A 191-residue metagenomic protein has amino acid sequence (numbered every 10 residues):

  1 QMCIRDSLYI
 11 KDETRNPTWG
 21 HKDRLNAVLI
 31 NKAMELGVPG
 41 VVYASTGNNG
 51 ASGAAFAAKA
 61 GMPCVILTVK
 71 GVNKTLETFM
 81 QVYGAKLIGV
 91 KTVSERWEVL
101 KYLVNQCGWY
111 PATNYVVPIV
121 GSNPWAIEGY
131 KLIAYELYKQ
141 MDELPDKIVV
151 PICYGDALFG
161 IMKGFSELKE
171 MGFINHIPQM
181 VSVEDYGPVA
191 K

Functional and structural regions predicted by a protein language model:
Q1, R5-K191: PLP-dependent amino-acid enzyme catalytic core
